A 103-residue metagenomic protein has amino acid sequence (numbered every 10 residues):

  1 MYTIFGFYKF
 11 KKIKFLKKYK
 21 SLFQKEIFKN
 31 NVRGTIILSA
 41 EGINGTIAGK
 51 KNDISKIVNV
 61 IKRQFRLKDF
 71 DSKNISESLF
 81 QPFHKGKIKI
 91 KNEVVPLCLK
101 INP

Functional and structural regions predicted by a protein language model:
M1-P103: Cytosolic catalytic domains that perform sulfur/thiol-centered chemistry
